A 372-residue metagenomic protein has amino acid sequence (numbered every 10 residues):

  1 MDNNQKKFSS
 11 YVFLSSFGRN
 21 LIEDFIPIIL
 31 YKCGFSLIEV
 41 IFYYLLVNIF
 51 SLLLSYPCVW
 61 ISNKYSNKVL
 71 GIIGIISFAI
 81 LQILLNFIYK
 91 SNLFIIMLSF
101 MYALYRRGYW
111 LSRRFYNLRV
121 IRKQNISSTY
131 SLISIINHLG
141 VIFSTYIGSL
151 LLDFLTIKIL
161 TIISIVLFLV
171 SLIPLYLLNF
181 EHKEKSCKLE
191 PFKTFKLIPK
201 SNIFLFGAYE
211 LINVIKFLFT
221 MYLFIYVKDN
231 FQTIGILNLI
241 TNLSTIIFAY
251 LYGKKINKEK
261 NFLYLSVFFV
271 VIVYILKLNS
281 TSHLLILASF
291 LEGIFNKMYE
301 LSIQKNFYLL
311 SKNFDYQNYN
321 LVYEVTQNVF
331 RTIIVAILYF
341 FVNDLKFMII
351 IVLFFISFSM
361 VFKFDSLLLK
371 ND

Functional and structural regions predicted by a protein language model:
M1-F50, K196-N238: Helix-loop boundary and gating motifs at the non-cytosolic
F13, N92-Y109, L284-Y299: Hydrophobic core of transmembrane alpha-helices in multi-pass small-molecule transporters, especially MFS/SLC-type
I26, G108-I121, N296-N313: Intracellular juxtamembrane helix-capping segments at the cytosolic ends of symmetry-related transmembrane helices
I49-P57, G140-F143, I236-I256: Transmembrane alpha-helices of Major Facilitator/SLC transporters
V69-L84, I165, N261-L276: Structural signature of the two symmetry-related core transmembrane helices
F100-I135: Cytoplasmic helix-loop-helix junction between adjacent transmembrane helices in 12-TM secondary transporters
Y130-Y146, T326-I334: Glycine-rich segments within core transmembrane alpha-helices of 12-TM secondary carriers
I159-L177, F347-F364: Symmetry-related core transmembrane helices of the 12-TM Major Facilitator Superfamily/SLC fold
